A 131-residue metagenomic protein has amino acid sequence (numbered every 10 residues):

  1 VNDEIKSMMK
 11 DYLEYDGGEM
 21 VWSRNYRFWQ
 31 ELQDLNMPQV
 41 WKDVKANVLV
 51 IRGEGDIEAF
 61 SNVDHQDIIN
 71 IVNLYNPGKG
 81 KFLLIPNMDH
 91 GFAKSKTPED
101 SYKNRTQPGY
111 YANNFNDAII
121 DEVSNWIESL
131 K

Functional and structural regions predicted by a protein language model:
V1-K42: Accessory cap/linker subdomain of secreted extracellular hydrolases
E31, G55-E58, N87-G91: Solvent-exposed loop/turn segments at secondary-structure junctions within structured extracellular/periplasmic domains
N36-Q39, D43, V63-N70, A118 (+1 more regions): Extracytoplasmic/secreted proteins, especially bacterial periplasmic and envelope-associated proteins
K42-V48, G78-K79: Short, proline-enriched alpha-helix->beta-strand connector loops that line the catalytic pocket of alpha/beta-hydrolase
V44, V50-R52, I85: Short beta-strand/loop motif that positions the catalytic acidic residue of the alpha/beta-hydrolase fold
I57-D67, A93: Conserved alpha/beta-hydrolase "acid-adjacent" motif
V72-G78: Short helix-capping segments at alpha-helix termini
K81, P86-F92, K96-K131: Catalytic active-site module of serine/aspartate enzymes centered on a nucleophile-bearing elbow/loop
